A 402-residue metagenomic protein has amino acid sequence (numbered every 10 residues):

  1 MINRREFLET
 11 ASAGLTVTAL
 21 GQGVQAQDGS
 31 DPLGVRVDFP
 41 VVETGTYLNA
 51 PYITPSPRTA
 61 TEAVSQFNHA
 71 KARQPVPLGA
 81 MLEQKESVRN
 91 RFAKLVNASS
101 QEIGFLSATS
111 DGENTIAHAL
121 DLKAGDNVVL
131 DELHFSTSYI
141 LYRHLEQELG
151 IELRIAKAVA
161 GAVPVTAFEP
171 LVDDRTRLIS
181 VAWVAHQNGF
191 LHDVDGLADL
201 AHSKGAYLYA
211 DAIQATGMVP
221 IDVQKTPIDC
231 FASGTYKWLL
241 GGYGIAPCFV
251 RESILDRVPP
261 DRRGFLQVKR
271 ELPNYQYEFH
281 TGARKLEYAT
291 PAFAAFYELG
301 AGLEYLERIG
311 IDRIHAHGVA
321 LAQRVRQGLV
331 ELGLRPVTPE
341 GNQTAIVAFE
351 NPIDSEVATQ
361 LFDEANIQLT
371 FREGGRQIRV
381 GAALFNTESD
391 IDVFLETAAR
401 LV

Functional and structural regions predicted by a protein language model:
I2, E6-V402: Pyridoxal 5′-phosphate
